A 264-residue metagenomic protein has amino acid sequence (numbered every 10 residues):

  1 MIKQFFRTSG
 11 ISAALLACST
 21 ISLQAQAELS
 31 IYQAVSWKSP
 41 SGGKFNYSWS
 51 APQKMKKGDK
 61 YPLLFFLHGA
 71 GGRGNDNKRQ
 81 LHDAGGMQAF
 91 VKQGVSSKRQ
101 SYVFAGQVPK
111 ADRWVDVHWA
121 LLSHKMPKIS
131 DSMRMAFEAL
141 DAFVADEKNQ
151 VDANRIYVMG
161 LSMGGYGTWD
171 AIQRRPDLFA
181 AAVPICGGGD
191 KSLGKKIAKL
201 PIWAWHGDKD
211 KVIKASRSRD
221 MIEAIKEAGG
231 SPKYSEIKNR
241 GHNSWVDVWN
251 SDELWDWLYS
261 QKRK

Functional and structural regions predicted by a protein language model:
M1-A13: Bacterial N-terminal signal peptides that target proteins for export
L16-Q24: C-terminal segment of classical bacterial N-terminal signal peptides
L23-L63, G71, S101, S132-M135 (+9 more regions): A domain-start/cap signature at the N-terminus of enzymes
M55-D59, D116-L161: Gly/Ser-rich "nucleophile elbow"/oxyanion-hole loop immediately N-terminal to the catalytic nucleophile in hydrolases
L67-H68, H206: The conserved beta1-alpha1 loop
A70-M133: Active-site machinery of serine-nucleophile hydrolases
A145-N149, A153-A198: Primarily recognizes the serine-hydrolase "nucleophile elbow" in alpha/beta-hydrolase and SGNH/GDSL folds
I185, P201-W205, K209-K264: C-terminal catalytic histidine-bearing segment of alpha/beta-hydrolase fold enzymes
